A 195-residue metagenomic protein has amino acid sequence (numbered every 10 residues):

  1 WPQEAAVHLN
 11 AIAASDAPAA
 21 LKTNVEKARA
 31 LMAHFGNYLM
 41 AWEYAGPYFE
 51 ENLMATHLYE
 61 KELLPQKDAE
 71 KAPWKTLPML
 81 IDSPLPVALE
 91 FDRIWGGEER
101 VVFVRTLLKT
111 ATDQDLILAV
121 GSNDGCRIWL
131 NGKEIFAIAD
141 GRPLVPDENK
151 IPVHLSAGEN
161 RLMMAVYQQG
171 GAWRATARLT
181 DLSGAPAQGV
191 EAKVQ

Functional and structural regions predicted by a protein language model:
W1-A88, M163-Q195: Accessory carbohydrate-binding/adhesion or oligomerization-edge regions at the termini of glycan-active proteins
L80, L85-I94, R105, L130: Surface-exposed turn/loop modules enriched in turn-prone residues
F91-V102, A139-L144: Extracellular beta-rich ligand/substrate-recognition surface
R100-V102, T112, S122, V145-D147: Residues that act as N-cap/strand-start positions at coil-to-secondary-structure junctions
V104-L116, P152-A157: Extracellular and analogous surface-interaction loops
T110, Q114-W129, L162: Aromatic-lined ligand-binding clefts that engage carbohydrates, nucleic acids, or primary amines
L130-R178: Beta-strand-rich ligand-recognition modules
